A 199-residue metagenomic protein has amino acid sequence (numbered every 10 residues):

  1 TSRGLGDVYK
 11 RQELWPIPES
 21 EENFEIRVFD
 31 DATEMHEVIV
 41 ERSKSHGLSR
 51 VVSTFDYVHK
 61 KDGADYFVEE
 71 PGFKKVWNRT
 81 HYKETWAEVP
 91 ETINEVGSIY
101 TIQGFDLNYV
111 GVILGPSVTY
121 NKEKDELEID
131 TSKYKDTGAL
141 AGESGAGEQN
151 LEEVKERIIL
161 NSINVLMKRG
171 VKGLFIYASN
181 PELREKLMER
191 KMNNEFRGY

Functional and structural regions predicted by a protein language model:
T1-Y9: Single conserved hydrophobic/aromatic residue that forms the stacking wall/gate of nucleotide- or nucleobase-binding
D7, D30-D31, D56, D62-D65 (+4 more regions): Acidic-enriched, low-complexity/disordered segments with a strong bias for Aspartate over Glutamate
V8, S20, D31, S53 (+3 more regions): Functionally constrained cores in energy, signaling, and assembly domains
R11-L14: Interdomain hinge/linker at the junction between the two RecA-like core domains of SF2 helicases
E19-Q103, G170-F175, L183-M188, F196-R197: Accessory C-terminal helicase-associated subdomains
E95-I99, Q103-Y199: C-terminal accessory regions
